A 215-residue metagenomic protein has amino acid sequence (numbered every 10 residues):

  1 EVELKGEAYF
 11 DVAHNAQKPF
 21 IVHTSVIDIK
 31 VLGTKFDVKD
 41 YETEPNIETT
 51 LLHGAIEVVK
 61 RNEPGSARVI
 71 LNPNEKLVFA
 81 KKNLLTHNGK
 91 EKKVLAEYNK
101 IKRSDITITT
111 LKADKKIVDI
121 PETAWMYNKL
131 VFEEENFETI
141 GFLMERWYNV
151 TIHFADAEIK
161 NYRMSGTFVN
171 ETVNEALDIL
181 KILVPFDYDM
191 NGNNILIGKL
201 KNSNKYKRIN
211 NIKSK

Functional and structural regions predicted by a protein language model:
E1-K215: A residue-level detector for the "anchor" residue at the start of short, highly conserved motifs
